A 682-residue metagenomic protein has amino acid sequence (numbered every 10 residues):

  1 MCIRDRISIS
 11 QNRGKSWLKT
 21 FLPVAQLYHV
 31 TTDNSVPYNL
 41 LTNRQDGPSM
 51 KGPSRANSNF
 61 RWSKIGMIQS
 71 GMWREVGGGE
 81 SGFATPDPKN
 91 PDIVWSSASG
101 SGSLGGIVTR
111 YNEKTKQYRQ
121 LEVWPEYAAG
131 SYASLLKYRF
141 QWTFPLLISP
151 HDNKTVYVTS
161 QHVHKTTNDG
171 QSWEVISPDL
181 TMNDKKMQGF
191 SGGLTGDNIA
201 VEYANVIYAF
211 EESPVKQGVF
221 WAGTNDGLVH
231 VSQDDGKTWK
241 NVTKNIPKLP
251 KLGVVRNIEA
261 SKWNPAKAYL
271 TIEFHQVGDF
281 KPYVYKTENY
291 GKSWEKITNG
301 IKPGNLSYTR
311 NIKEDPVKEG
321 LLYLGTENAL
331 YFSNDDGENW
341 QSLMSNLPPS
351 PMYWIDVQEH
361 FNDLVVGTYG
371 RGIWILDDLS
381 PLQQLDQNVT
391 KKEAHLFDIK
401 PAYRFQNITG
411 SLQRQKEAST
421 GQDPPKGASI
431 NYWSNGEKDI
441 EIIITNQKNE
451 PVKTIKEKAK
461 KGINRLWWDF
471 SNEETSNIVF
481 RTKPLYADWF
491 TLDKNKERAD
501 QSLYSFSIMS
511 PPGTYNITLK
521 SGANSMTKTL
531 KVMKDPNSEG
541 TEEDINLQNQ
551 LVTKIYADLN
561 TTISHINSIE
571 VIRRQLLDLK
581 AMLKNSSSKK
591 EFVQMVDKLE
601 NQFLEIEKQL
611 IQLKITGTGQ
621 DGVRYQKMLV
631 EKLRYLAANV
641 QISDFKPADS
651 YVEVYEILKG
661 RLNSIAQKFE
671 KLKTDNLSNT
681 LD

Functional and structural regions predicted by a protein language model:
R4-A418, P425-N431, N435: Beta-propeller blade termini and top-face loops
N12, N289, D335, T445-P451 (+1 more regions): Change "in extracellular beta-sheet-rich domains … of secreted and cell-surface proteins" to "in beta-sheet-rich domains
I107-Y111, A428-Y432, G436-T454, T514-T518: Beta-strand-rich binding/interaction modules
K251, G304-N305, I312, P451-I508: Glycine-centered tight-turn motifs at strand-turn-strand junctions
P381-N407, T529-I563: Low-complexity, Pro/Ser/Thr- and charge-rich linker/hinge segments at domain boundaries
I408-K438, T445, R465-W467, V552 (+2 more regions): Contiguous beta-strand segments within globular domains
E474-N477, K520-K528: Short acidic/polar inter-strand loop motif in beta-rich domains
K528-L530, S564-D682: Mature extracytoplasmic or organellar-lumen-exposed domains after removal of signal/transit peptides
